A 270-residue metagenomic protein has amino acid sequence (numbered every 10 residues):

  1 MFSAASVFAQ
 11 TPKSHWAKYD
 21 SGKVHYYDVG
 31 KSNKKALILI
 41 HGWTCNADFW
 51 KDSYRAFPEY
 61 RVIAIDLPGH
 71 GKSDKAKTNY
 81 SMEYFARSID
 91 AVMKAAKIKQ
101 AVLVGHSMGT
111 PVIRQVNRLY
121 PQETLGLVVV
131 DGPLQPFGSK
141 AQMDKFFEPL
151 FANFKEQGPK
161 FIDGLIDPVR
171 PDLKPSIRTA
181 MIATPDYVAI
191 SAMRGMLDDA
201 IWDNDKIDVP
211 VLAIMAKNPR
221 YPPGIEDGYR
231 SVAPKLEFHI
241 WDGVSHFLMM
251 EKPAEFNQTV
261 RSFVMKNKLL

Functional and structural regions predicted by a protein language model:
M1-P12: Bacterial Sec-dependent N-terminal signal peptides
Q10-K23: N-terminal cap/lid segment of alpha/beta-hydrolase-fold proteins
D20, A64-V104, M108, Q258: Active-site loop/oxyanion-hole signature of alpha/beta-hydrolase fold enzymes
G22, D28-K72: Conserved HGGG/HGGXW glycine-rich cap/lid loop of the alpha/beta-hydrolase fold
Y54, V211-V244, M250: Conserved loop-alpha-helix segment in the C-terminal half of the alpha/beta-hydrolase fold that carries the catalytic
P111-L119, E123-F154: Flexible "cap/lid" loop of the alpha/beta hydrolase fold
G138-Q142, P149-K206: Conserved alpha/beta-hydrolase catalytic His-Asp/Glu region
L236-L270: Catalytic active-site module of serine/aspartate enzymes centered on a nucleophile-bearing elbow/loop
